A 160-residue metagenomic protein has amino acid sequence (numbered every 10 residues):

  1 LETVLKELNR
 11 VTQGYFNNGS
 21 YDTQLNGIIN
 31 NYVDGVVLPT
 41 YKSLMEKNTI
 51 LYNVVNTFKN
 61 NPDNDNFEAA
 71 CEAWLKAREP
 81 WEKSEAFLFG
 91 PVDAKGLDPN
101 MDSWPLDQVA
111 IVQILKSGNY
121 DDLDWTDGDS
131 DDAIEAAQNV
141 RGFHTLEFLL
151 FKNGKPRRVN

Functional and structural regions predicted by a protein language model:
L1-N160: Mature extracytoplasmic or organellar-lumen-exposed domains after removal of signal/transit peptides
